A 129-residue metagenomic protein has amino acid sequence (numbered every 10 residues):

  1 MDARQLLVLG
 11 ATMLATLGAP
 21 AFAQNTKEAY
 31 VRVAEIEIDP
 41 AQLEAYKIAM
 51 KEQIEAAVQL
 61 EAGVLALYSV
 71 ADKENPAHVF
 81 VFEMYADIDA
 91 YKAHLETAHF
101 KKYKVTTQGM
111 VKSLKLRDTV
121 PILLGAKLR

Functional and structural regions predicted by a protein language model:
D2-V31, Y68-A77, K104-R129: Glycine-rich beta-strand-turn "strand-cap" elements at beta-sheet edges
V31-K47: Mature N-terminal segment immediately following signal peptide/propeptide cleavage in secreted/periplasmic
E35-E37, V70, F82-M84: Short hydrophobic/aromatic beta-strand micro-patches that form the beta-sheet surface supporting nucleotide- or nucleic
D39-Q42, N75, D87: Acidic/polar helix N-cap motif
Q42-V64, H99-Y103: Short amphipathic alpha-helical segments
E44, I48, A86-E96: Short amphipathic alpha-helices within nucleic acid-binding modules
E55-F80: Short, glycine- and small/hydrophobic-rich beta-strand elements in well-ordered beta-sheets
F80-V81, Y91: Amphipathic, hydrophobic secondary-structure cores in small proteins
